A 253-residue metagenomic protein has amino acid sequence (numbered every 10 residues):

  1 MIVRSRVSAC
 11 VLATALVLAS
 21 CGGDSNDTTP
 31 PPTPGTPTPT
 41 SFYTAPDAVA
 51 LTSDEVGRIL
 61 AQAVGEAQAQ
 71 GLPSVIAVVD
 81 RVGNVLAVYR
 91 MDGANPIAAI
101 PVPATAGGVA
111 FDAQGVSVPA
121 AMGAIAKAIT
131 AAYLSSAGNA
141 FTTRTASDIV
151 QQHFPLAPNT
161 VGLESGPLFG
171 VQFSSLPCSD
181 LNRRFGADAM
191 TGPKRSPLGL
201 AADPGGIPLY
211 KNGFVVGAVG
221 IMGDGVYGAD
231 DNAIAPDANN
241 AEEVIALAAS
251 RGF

Functional and structural regions predicted by a protein language model:
M1-C10: Bacterial N-terminal signal peptides that target proteins for export
T14-A15, V171: Residue-level signal for mature regions of secreted extracellular proteins and peptides
V17-S20: C-terminal motif of bacterial Sec signal peptides marking the signal peptidase cleavage site
G22-S25: Bacterial signal peptide processing site
P30-F253: Flexible, solvent-exposed loop/hinge segments and secondary-structure transition points
